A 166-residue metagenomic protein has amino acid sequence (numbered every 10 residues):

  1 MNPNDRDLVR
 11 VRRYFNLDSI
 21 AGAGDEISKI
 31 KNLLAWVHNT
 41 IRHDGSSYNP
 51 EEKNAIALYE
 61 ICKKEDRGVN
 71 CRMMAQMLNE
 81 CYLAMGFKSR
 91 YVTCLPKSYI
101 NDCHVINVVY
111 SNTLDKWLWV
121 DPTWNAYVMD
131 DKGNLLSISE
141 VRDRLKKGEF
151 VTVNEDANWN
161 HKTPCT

Functional and structural regions predicted by a protein language model:
M1-V69: Secondary-structure boundary elements
N16, A35-R42, L83-F87, S111-N112 (+1 more regions): Sec-exported extracytoplasmic/periplasmic mature domains
E26-K31, L83-R90, N112-W117: Loop/turn elements at helix/coil->beta-strand transitions in domains of secreted/extracellular proteins
L34-W36, H43, M74, I106 (+2 more regions): Broad hydrophobic/π-residue packing in well-ordered secondary structure
H43-I106: Active-site neighborhood of thiol-dependent amide/isopeptide-bond enzymes
Y99-N101, V109-T166: His-Asp-centered catalytic microenvironments across diverse enzyme cores, prominently the transglutaminase-like
